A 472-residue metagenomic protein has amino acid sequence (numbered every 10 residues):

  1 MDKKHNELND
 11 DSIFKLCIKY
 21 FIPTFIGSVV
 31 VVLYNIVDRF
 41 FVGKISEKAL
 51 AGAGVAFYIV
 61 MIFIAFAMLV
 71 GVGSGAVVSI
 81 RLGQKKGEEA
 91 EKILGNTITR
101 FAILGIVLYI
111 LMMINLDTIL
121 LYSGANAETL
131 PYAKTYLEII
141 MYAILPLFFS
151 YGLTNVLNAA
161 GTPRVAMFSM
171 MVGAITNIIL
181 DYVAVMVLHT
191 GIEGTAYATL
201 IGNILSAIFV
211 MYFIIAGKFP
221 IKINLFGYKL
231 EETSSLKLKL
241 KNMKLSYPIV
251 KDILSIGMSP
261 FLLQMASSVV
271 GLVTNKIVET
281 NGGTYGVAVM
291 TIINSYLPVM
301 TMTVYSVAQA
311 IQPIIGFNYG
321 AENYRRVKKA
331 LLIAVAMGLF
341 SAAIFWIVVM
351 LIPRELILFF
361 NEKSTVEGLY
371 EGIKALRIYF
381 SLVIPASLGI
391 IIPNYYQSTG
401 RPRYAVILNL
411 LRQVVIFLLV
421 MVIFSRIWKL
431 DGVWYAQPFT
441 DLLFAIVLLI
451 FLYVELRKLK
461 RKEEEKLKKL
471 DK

Functional and structural regions predicted by a protein language model:
M1-T24, V78-A143, V187-G257, I315-L382 (+1 more regions): Short alpha-helical transmembrane segments in multi-pass integral membrane proteins
L8-F40, K44-I45, M61-G73, V77 (+5 more regions): N-terminal transmembrane alpha-helices
K19-D38, I139, S150, G173 (+5 more regions): Transmembrane helical elements of multi-pass membrane transporters/channels
T24, S28, F40, F57 (+16 more regions): Transmembrane alpha-helix boundary and packing residues in multipass membrane permease domains and related
V29, L33-A51, L120-A127, V183-T190 (+5 more regions): Helix-terminus/linker motif at the lipid-water interface of multi-pass membrane proteins
L50-I110, L147-A166, V287-P353, A386-L408: Small-residue-rich hydrophobic transmembrane alpha-helices
I62-A65, N177-D181, A207-M211, P298-M302 (+3 more regions): Hydrophobic transmembrane alpha-helices of multi-pass small-molecule transporters
G71, I140-N158, A166-N177, T195-V210 (+4 more regions): Short runs within selected transmembrane alpha-helices of multi-pass transporters and secretion channels
